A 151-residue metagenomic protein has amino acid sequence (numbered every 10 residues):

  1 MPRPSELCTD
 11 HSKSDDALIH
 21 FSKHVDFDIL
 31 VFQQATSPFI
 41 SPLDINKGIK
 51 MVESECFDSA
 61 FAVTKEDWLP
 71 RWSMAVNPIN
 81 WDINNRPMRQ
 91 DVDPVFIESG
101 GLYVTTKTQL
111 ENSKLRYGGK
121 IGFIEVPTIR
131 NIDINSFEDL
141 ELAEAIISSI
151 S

Functional and structural regions predicted by a protein language model:
M1-S12: Conserved donor nucleotide-binding strand/loop of the catalytic core
P4-S5, A35-S37: Short acidic donor-binding/metal-coordinating loop in glycosyltransferase active sites
D10-H20, P38-P127: Conserved core of the sugar-phosphate nucleotidyltransferase
K23, K50, A145-S149: Short, well-ordered alpha-helices that flank and scaffold nucleotide-derived cofactor binding pockets
L30-V31: Short aromatic/hydrophobic "clamp" motif used to bind/position activated sugar donors
I124-E125, R130-S151: Hydrophobic helical membrane-anchoring modules
